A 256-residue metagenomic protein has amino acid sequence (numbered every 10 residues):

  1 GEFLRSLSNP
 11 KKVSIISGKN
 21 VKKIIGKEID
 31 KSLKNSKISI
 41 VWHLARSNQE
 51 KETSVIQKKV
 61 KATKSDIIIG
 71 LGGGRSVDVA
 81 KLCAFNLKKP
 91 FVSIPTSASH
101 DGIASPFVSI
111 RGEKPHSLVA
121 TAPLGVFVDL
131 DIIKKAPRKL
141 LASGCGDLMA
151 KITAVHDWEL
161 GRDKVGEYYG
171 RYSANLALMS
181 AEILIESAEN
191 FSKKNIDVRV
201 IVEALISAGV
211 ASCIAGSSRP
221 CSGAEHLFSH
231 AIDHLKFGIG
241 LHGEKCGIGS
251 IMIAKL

Functional and structural regions predicted by a protein language model:
G1-I67: ATP/NTP phosphate-donor binding region
K12-S14, D66-I69, P90-V92, L124-V126 (+1 more regions): Structural motif
K19-K23, G72-V77, S99, S218: Gly/Ser/Thr-rich loops at beta-strand to alpha-helix junctions that form or flank small-molecule/cofactor-binding
V60-C83, L87-A98: A short, small-residue-rich loop immediately preceding and capping a beta-strand
L71, H100-F107, E244-I248: Active-site histidine-anchored catalytic micro-motif
F85-E182: A glycine/threonine-rich phosphate-anchoring loop and its flanking beta-alpha core in nucleotide/phosphate-binding
Y172-L256: Active-site segments that bind and position negatively charged phosphate/pyrophosphate groups
